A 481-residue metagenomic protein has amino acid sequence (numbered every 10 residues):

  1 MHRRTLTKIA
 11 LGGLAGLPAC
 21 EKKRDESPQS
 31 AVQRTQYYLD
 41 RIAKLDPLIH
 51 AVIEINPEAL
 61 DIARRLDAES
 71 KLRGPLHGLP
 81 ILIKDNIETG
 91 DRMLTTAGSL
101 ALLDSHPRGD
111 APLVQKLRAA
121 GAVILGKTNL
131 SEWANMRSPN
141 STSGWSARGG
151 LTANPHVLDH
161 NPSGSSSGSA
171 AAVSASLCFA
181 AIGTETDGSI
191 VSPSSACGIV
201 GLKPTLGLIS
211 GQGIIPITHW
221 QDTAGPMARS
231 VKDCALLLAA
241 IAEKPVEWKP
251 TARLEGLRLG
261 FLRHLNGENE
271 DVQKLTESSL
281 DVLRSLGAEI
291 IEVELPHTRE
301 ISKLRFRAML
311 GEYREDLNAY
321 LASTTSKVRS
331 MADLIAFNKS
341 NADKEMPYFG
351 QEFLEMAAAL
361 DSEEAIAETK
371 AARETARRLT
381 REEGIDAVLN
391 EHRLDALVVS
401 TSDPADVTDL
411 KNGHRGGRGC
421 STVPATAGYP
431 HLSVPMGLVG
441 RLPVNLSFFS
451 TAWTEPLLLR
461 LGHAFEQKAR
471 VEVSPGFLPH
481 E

Functional and structural regions predicted by a protein language model:
T5-E21: N-terminal export signals
T7-K8, D40, K44, A119 (+4 more regions): Structural helix-boundary/capping segments
K22-D187, T205, D281, L389-E391: Gly/Ser-rich catalytic/binding loops embedded in alpha/beta enzyme cores
H77-A97, G256-L262, G311-R381, P435-P443: Short helix-loop capping/hinge segments that flank enzyme active sites or metal/cofactor-binding pockets
G78, K84, A119, C178 (+3 more regions): Glycine-rich, small-residue loops and helix-cap segments that act as flexible hinges at active-site edges
I81, I87-E88, Q221-T223, A240-K327: Gly/Ser-rich, acidic/histidine-flanked active-site/gating loops
A97-S99, A153, S165, I214-T223 (+2 more regions): Flexible glycine/proline-enriched surface loops and loop-helix/loop-strand junctions
